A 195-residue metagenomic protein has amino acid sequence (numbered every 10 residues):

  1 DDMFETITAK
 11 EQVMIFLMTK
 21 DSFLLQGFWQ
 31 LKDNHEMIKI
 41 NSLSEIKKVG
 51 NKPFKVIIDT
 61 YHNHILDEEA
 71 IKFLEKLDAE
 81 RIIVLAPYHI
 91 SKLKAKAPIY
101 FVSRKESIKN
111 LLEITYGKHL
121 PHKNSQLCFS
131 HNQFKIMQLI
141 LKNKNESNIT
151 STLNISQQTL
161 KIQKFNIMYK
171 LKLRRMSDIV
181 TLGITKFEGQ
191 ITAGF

Functional and structural regions predicted by a protein language model:
D1-L120: N-terminal regulatory/sensing modules of transcriptional regulators
Q30, E113, Q138, I162 (+2 more regions): DNA-binding alpha-helical recognition surfaces that contact promoter or target DNA
L85-L93, C128-Q138, L173-D178: Short secondary-structure transition/capping segments
L120-T159: Helix-turn-helix DNA-binding segment
E146-D178: Recognition helix of helix-turn-helix DNA-binding domains
Y169-F195: Basic, Lys/Arg-enriched C-terminal extension of HTH/homeodomain DNA-binding domains
